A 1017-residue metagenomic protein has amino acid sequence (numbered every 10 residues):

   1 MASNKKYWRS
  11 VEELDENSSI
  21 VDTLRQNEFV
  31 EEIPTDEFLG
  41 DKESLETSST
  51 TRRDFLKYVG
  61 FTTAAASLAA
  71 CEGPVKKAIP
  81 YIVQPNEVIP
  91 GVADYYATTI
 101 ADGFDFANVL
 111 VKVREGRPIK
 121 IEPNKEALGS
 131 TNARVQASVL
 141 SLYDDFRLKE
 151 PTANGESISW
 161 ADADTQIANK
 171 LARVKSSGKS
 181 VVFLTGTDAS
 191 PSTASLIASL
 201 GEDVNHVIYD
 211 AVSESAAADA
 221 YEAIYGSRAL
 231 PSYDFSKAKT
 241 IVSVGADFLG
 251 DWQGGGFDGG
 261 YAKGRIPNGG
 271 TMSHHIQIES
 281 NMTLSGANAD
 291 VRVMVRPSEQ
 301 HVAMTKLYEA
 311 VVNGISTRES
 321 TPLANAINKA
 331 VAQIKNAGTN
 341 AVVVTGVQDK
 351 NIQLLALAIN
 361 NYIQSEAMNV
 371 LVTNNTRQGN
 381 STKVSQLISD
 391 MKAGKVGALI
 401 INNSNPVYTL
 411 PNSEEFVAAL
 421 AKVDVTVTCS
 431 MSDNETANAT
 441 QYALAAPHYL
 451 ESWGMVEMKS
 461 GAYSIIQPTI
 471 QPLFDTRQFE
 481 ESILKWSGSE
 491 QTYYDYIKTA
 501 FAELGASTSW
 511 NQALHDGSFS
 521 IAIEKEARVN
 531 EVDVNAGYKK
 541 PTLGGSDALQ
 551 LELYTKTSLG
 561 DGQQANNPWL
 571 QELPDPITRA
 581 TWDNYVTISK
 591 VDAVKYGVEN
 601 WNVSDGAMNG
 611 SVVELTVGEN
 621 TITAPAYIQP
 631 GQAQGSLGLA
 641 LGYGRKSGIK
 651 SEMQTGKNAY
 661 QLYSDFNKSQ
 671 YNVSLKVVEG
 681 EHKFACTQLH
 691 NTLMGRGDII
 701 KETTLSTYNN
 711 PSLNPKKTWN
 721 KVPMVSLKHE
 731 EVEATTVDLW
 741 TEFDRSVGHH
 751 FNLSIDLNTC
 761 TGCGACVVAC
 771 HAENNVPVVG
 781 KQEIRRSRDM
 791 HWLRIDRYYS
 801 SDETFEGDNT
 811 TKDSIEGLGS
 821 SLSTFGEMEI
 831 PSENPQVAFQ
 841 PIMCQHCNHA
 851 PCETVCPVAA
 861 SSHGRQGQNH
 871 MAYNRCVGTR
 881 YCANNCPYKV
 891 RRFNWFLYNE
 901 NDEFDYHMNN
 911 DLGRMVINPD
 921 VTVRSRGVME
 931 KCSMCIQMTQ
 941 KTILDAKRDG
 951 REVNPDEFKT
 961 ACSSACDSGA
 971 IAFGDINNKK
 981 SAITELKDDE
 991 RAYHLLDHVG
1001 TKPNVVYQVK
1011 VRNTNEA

Functional and structural regions predicted by a protein language model:
M1-T321, A580-N584, V591-K595, N600-H870 (+2 more regions): N-terminal export/assembly segments and adjacent metallocofactor-ligating motifs of anaerobic energy-metabolism
A2, Y209, Y233-I241, S273 (+2 more regions): Domain-level signature for respiratory redox metalloenzymes
